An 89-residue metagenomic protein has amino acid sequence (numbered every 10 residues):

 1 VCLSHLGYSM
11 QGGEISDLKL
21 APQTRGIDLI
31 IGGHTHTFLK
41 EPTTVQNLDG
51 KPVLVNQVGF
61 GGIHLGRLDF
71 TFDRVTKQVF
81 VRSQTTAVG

Functional and structural regions predicted by a protein language model:
V1-Q11: Short acidic, glycine-rich surface-loop motifs adjacent to enzyme active sites
M10-G89: Active-site-adjacent helix-turn-beta-strand microarchitecture at beta-sheet edges that either contains or buttresses
